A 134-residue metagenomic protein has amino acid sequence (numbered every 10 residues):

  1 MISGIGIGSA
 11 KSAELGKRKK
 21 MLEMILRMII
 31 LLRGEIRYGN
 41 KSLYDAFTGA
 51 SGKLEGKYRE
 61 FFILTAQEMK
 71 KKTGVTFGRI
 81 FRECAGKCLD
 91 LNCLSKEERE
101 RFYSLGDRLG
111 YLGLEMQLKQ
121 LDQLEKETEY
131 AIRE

Functional and structural regions predicted by a protein language model:
M1-K70: Juxtamembrane/interface alpha-helical elements of multi-pass membrane proteins
G8-K11, L26, G86-K87, E115 (+1 more regions): Generic detector of short, locally flexible boundary/turn motifs and exposed helical patches
I25-M28, L32, Y58, T65 (+4 more regions): Amphipathic alpha-helices that form helix-helix packing interfaces
N40-G110: Glycine- and small-hydrophobic-enriched helix-loop-helix hairpins
R108-E134: Membrane-interface, cytosolic juxtamembrane amphipathic helix immediately N-terminal to a transmembrane helix, enriched
